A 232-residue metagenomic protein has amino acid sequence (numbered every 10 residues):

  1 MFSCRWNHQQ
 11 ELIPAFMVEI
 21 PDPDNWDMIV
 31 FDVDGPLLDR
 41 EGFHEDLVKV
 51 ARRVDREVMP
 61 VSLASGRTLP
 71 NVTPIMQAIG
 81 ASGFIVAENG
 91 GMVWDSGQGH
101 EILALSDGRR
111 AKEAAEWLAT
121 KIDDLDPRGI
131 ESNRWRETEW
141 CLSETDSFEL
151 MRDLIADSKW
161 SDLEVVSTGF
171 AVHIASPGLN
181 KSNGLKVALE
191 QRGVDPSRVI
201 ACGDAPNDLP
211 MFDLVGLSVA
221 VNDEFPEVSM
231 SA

Functional and structural regions predicted by a protein language model:
M1-F31, V194: Non-catalytic pre-domain segments flanking phosphatase-related domains
C4, H8, F16-V18, L214 (+1 more regions): Asp-based, Mg2+/Mn2+-dependent phosphohydrolase catalytic module
N25-E41, F212: Asp-based phosphoryl-transfer active-site loop
I29, I85, S218-A220: Short, well-ordered beta-strand core segments
R40-N133: Active-site phosphate-binding/coordination module
L47, V72-M76, M151, V215 (+1 more regions): Hydrophobic packing residues within well-ordered alpha-helices of enzyme cores
A114-L214, D223, S229-S231: Conserved acidic, metal-coordinating active-site core of Asp-based, Mg2+-dependent phosphoryl-transfer enzymes
